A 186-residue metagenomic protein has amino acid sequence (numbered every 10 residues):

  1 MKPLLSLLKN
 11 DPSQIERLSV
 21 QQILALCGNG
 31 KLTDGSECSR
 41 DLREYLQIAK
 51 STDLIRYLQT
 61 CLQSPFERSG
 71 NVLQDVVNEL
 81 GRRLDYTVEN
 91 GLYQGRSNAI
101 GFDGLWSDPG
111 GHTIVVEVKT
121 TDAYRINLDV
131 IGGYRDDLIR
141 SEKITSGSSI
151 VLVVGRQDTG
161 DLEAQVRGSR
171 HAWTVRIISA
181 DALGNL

Functional and structural regions predicted by a protein language model:
K2-N71: Interdomain/boundary linker segments immediately adjacent to catalytic/signaling cores
F66-N71, D75-L186: Catalytic core segments in nucleotide and nucleic-acid processing enzymes
